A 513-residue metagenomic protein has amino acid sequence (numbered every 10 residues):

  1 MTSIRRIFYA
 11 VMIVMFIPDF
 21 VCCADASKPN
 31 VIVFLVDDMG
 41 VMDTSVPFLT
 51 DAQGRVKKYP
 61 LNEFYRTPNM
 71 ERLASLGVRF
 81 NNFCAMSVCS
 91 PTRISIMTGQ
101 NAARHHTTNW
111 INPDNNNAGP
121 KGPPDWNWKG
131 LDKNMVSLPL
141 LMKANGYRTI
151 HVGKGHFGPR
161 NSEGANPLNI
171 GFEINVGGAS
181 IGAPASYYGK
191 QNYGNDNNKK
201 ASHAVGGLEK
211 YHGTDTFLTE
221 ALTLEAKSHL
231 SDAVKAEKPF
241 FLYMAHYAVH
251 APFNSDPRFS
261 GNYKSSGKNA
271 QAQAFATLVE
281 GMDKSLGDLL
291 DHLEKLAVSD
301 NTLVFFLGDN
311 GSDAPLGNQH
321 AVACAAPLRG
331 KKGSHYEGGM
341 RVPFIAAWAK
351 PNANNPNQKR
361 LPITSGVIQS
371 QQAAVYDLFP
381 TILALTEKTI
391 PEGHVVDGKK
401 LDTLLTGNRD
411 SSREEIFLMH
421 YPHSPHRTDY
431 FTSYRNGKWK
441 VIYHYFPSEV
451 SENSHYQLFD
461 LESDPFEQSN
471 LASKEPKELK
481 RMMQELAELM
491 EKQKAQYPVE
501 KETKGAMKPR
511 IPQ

Functional and structural regions predicted by a protein language model:
A24-P29, V36, V41, R79 (+4 more regions): Long, internal low-complexity/basic segments
S27-I32, L76-N81, A144-I150, I170-E173 (+5 more regions): Loop/turn elements at helix/coil->beta-strand transitions in domains of secreted/extracellular proteins
F48, G77-Q100, T108-D114, H151-E163 (+6 more regions): Short, solvent-exposed turn/loop segments enriched in Gly/Ser/Thr/Pro and often Arg
D51-R93, G99-Q100, R148-T149, I170-A179 (+2 more regions): Short, structured active-site-proximal loop/turn typified by the sulfatase FGly-forming signature C/S-X-P-X-R
K58-P60, N82-F83, P124-D132, E209-T216 (+6 more regions): Active-site rim elements
T108-R148, G155-P239, H246-S255, Q273-A276 (+2 more regions): Formylglycine-dependent
I174, G182, S312-E337, A347 (+5 more regions): C-terminal cap/loop subdomain of S1 sulfatases and analogous C-terminal strand-loop tails that border
P239, A245-H246, G281-H320: Metal-dependent active-site segment of extracytoplasmic phospho-/sulfohydrolases and closely related
